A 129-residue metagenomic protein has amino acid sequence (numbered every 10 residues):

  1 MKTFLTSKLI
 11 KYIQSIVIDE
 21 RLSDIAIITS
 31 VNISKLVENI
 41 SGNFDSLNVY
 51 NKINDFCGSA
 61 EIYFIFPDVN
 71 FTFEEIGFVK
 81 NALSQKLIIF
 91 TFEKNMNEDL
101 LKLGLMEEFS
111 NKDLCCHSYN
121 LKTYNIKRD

Functional and structural regions predicted by a protein language model:
M1-E20: Class I SAM-dependent methyltransferase Rossmann-like catalytic core, especially the SAM/SAH-binding loop
S15-S34: Conserved class I S-adenosyl-L-methionine
A26-N32, Y50-N51, I65-N70, F90-E93: Structural motif
L36-I40, E74-A82: A short acidic, amphipathic alpha-helical/loop segment
I53-Y63: A short acidic, Gly/Pro-enriched loop at the edge of an enzyme's catalytic core that lines a small-molecule cofactor
L83-M96: Conserved beta-strand signature within the Rossmann-like core of class I S-adenosyl-L-methionine
D99-Y119: Conserved Class I S-adenosyl-L-methionine
C116-D129: SAM/dcSAM-binding transferase cores
